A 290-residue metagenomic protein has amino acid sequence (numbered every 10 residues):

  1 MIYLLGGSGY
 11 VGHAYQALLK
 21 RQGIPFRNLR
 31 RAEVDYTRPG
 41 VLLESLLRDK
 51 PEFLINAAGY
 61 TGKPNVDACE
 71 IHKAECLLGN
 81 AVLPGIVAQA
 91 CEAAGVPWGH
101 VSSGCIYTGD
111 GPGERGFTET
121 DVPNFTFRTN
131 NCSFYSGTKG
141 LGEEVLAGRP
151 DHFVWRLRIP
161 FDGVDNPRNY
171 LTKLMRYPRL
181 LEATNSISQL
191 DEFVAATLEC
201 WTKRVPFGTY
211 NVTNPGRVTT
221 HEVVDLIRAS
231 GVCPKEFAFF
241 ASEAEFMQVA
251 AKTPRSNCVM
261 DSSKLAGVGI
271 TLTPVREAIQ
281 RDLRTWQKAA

Functional and structural regions predicted by a protein language model:
M1-Q22: N-terminal Rossmann NAD(P)H-binding glycine-rich loop of SDR-like oxidoreductase domains
A14, A196-E199, K203-K252, R281 (+1 more regions): Mid/C-terminal beta-alpha module of Rossmann-like enzyme folds, strongest in SDR-family dehydrogenases/epimerases
K20, I24-S45: Adenosine-cofactor binding site in Rossmann-like domains, unifying the SAM/SAH pocket of S-adenosylmethionine-dependent
V34, T219-T220, S242-S263, T273-V275: Active-site loop of classical SDR/Rossmann-like NAD(P)-dependent oxidoreductases, centered on the catalytic Tyr-X3-Lys
P39-A81: NAD(P)H-binding glycine-rich loop region in Rossmannoid oxidoreductase-like domains and their noncatalytic homologs
I71-L78, V82-L83, I106-W155, D162: Catalytic helix-loop patch of NAD(P)-dependent Rossmann-fold dehydrogenases
E144-A195, E199: NAD(P)-dependent short-chain dehydrogenase/reductase
T273-A290: Amphipathic terminal alpha-helices
